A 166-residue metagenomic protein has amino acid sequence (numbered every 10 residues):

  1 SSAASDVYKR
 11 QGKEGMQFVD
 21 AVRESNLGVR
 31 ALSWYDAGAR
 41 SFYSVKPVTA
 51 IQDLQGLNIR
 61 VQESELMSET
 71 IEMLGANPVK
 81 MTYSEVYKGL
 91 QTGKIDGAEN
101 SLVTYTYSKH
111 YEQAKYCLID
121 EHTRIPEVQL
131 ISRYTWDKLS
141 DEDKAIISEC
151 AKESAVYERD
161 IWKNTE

Functional and structural regions predicted by a protein language model:
S2-Q11: Conserved small/polar residues in nucleotide/adenosyl-binding loops
S5-D6, D20-E166: N-terminal secretory/targeting leader peptides
Q11-F18: Core domains of carbohydrate- and sulfate-ester-processing enzymes
